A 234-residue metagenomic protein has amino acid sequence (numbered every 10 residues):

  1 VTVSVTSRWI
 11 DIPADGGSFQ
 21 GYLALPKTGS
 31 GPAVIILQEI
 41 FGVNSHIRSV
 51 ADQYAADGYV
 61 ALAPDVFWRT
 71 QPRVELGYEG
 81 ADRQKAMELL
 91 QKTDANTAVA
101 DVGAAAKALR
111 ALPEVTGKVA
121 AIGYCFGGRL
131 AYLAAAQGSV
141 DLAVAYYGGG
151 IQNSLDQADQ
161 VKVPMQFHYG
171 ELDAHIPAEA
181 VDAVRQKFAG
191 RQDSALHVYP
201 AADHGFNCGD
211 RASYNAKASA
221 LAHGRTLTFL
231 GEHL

Functional and structural regions predicted by a protein language model:
V1-L234: N-terminal cap/leader regions of alpha/beta-hydrolase-fold enzymes, predominantly small-molecule hydrolases
